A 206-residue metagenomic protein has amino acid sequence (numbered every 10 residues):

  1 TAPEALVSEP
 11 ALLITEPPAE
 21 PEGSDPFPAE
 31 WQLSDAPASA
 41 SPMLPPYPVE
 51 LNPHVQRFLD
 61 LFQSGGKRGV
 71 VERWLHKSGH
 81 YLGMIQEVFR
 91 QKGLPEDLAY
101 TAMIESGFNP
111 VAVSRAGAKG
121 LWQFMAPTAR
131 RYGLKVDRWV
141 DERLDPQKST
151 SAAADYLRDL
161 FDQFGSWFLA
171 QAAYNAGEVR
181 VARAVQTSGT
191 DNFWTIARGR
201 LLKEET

Functional and structural regions predicted by a protein language model:
T1-G93: An acidic, Gly/Ser/Thr/Pro-rich helix-cap/linker signature
N52, P95, G199-K203: Generic structural signal for alpha-helix starts
F58-H76, F108-A118, Q123-F168, V185-G199: Substrate-binding clefts and substrate-entry loops adjacent to catalytic sites of polymer-processing enzymes acting on
H76, G83, E87, A99 (+3 more regions): Solvent-exposed, polar/charged alpha-helical surfaces in well-ordered, non-transmembrane soluble domains, broadly
G93-P95, G117, Q163, E204: Extracellular/periplasmic catalytic domains that process cell-envelope and extracellular macromolecules
L94-P110, A170-N175: Short, functionally critical alpha-helical segments immediately adjacent to catalytic or ligand/cofactor-binding
M125-T128, A172-G189, E204-T206: A structural motif
